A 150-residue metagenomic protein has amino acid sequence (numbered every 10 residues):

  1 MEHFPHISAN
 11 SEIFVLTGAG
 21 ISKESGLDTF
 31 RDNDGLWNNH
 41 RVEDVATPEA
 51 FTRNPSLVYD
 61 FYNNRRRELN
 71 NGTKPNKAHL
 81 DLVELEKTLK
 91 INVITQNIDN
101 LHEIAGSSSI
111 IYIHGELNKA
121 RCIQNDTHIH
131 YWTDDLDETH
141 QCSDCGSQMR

Functional and structural regions predicted by a protein language model:
M1-R150: Conserved catalytic core of sirtuin-type NAD+-dependent deacylases
